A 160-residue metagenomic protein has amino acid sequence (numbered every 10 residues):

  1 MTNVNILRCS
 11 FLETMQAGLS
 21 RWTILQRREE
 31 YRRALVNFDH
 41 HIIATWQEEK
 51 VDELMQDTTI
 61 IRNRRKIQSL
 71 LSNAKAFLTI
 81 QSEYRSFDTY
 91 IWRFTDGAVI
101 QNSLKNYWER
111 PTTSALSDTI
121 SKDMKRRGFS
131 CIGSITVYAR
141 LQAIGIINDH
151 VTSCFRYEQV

Functional and structural regions predicted by a protein language model:
M1-V160: HhH-family (HhH-GPD) DNA N-glycosylase catalytic core used in base-excision repair
